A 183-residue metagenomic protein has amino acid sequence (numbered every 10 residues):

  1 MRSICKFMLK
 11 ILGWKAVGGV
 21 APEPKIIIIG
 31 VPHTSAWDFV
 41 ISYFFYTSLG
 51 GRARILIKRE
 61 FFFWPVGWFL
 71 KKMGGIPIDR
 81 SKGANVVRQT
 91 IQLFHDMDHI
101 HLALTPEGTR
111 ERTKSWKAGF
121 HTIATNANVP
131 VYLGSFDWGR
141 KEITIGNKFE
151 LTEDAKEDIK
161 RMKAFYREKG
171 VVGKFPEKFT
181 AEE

Functional and structural regions predicted by a protein language model:
M1-R2: Helix-enriched interaction subdomains in cytosolic or periplasmic regions, typified by TIR/SEFIR signaling/NADase cores
F7-E168, T180-E182: Soluble catalytic domains of membrane acyltransferases
F175: S-adenosyl-L-methionine
